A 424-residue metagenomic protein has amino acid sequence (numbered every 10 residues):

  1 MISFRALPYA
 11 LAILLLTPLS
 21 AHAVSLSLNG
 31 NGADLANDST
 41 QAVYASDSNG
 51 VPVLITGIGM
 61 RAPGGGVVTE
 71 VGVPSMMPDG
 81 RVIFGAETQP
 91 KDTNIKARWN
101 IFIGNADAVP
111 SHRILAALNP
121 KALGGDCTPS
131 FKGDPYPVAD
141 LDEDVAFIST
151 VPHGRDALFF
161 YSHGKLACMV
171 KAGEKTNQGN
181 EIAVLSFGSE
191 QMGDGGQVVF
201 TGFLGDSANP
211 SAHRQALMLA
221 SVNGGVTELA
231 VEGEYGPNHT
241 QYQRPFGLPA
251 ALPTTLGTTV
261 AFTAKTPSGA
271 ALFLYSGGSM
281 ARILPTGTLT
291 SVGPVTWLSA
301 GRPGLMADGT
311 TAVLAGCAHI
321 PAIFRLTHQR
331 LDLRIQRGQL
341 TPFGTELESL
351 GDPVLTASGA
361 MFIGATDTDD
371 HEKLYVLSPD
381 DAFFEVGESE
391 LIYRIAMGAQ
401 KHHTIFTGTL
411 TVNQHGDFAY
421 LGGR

Functional and structural regions predicted by a protein language model:
M1-Y9: Bacterial N-terminal signal peptides that target proteins for export
Y9-P18: Bacterial N-terminal signal peptides
A23-R424: Conserved "turn/edge" positions that cap or connect secondary-structure elements within repeat/scaffolded domains
